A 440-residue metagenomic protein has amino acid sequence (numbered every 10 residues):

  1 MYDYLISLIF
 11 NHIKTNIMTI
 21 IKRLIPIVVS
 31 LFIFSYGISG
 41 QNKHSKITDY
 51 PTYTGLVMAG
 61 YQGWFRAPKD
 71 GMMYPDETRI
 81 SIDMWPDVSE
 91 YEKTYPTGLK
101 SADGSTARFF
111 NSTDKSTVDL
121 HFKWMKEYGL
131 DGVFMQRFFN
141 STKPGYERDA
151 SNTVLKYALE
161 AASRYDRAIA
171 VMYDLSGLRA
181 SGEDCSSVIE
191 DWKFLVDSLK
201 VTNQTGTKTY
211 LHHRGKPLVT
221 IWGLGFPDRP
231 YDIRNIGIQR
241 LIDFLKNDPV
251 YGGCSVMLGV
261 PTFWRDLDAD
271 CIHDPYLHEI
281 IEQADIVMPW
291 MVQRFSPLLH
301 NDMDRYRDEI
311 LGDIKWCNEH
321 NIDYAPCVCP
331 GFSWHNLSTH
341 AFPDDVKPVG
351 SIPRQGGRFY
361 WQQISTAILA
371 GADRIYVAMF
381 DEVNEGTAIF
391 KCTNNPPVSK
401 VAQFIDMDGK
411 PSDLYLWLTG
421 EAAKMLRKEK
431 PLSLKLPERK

Functional and structural regions predicted by a protein language model:
M1-N42: Bacterial Sec-dependent N-terminal signal peptides
N42-K440: Glycan-processing catalytic domains of CAZymes
